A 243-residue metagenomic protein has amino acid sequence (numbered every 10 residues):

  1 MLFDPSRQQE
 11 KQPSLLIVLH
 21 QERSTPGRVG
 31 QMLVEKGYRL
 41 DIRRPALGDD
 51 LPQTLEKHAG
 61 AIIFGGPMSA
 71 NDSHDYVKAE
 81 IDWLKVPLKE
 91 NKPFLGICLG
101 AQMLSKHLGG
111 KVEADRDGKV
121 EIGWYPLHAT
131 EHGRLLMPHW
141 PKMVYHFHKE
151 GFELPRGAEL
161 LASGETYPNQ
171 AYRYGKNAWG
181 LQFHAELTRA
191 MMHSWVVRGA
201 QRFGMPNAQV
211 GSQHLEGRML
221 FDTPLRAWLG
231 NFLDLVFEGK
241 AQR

Functional and structural regions predicted by a protein language model:
M1-D75, A79-K92, F203-R243: N-terminal beta1-alpha1 cap of cysteine-dependent amidohydrolase-like domains
L16, D41-R43, I62, L95 (+3 more regions): Hydrophobic/aromatic beta-strand patches that form the interior of the parallel beta-sheet core in alpha/beta enzyme
R23, G48, S69, Q102 (+3 more regions): Surface-exposed, flexible loop/turn segments at secondary-structure boundaries
P26-R28, P52, D72-S73, S105-H107 (+3 more regions): Short glycine-/acidic-enriched loop or helix-start segments at secondary-structure transitions that form or flank
G30-M32, H58, D75-K78, L108-V112 (+3 more regions): Short, glycine/charged-enriched secondary-structure capping and boundary segments
H58-A59, I63-G133: Cysteine-nucleophile active-site neighborhood
L108-E186, A190: Pocket-forming structural segment of enzyme catalytic cores
K176-Q182, E186-S212: C-terminal helical/coil "lid" or tail adjacent to the Rossmann-like core of SAM-dependent
